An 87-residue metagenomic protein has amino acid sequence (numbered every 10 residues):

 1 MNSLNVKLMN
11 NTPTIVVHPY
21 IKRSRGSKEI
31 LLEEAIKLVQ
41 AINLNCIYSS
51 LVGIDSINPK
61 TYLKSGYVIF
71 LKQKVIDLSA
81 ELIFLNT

Functional and structural regions predicted by a protein language model:
M1-T87: N-terminal accessory targeting/assembly segments
